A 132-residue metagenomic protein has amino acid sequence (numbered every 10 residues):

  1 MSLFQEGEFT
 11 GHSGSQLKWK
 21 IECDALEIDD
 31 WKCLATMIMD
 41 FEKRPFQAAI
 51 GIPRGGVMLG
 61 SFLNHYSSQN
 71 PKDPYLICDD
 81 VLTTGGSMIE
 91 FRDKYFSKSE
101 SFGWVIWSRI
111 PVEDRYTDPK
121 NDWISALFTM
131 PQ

Functional and structural regions predicted by a protein language model:
M1-Q132: PRPP-associated nucleotide enzymes
